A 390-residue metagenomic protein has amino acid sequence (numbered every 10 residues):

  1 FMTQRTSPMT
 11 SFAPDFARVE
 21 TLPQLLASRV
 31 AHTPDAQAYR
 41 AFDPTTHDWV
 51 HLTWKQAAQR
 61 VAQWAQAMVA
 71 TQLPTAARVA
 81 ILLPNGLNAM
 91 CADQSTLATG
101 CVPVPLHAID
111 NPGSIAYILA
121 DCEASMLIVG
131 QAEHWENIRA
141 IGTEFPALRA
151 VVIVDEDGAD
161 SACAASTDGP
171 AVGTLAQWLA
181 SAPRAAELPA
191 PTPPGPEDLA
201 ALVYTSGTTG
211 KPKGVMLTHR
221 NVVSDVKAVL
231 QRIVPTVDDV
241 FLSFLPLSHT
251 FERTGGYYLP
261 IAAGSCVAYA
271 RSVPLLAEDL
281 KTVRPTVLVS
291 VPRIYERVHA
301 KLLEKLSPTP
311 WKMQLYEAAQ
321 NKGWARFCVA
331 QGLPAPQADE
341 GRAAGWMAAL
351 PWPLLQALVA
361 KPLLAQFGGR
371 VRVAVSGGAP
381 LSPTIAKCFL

Functional and structural regions predicted by a protein language model:
S11-E20, W135, C163-L199: Flexible, low-complexity linker/hinge segments
P34-Q37, I153, G173, A182-Y204 (+2 more regions): Conserved pre-ATP/AMP-binding loop-to-beta segment of ANL
Y39-G86, M90-Q94, N111-A116, T174-Q177 (+1 more regions): Conserved AMP-binding/adenylate-forming core of the ANL superfamily
H51-K55, A200-V226: Conserved AMP-binding A3 loop
A65, R78, P84-V104, A108-P112 (+3 more regions): A short helix-loop-beta submotif of the ANL/AMP-binding
T71, A98-Q177: Structural core segment of the AMP-binding/adenylate-forming
D110-I141, D225-L242, V273-V287, Q366: Conserved ATP-dependent adenylate/AMP-binding module captured primarily in the ANL superfamily
V223-V240, L247-K361, R370: Conserved AMP-binding/adenylation subdomain of ANL enzymes
